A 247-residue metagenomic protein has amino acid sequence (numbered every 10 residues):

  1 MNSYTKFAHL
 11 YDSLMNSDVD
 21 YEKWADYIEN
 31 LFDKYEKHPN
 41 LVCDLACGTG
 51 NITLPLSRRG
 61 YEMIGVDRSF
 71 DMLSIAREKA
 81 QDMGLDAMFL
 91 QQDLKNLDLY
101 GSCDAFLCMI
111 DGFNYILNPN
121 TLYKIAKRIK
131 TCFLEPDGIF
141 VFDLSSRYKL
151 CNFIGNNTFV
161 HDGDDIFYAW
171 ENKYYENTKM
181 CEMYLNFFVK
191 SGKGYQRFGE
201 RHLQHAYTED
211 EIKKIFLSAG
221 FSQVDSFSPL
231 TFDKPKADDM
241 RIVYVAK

Functional and structural regions predicted by a protein language model:
M1-N40: Conserved class I S-adenosyl-L-methionine
A46-G50: Class I SAM-dependent methyltransferase "Motif I" SAM/SAH-binding loop
N51-N96: Class I SAM-dependent methyltransferase SAM/SAH-binding core
D98-A105: A short acidic, Gly/Pro-enriched loop at the edge of an enzyme's catalytic core that lines a small-molecule cofactor
M109-D111: Residues lining the SAM
N120, P136, V141-K213: SAM-dependent methyltransferase
Y123-P136: A short glycine-rich, Lys/Arg-flanked "PGG" loop and its adjoining helix->strand segment in the class I
H205-K247: C-terminal lobe and adjacent flexible extensions of AdoMet/dcAdoMet transferase-like proteins
